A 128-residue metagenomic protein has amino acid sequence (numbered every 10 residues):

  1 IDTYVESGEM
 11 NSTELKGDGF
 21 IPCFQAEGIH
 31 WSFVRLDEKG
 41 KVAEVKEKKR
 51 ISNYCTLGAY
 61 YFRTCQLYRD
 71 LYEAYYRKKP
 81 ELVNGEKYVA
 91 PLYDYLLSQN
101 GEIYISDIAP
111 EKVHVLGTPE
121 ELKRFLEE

Functional and structural regions predicted by a protein language model:
I1-F33, E38: Conserved beta-loop-beta/alpha segment of the NTase-like Rossmann-fold superfamily that binds/positions NTPs
V42-H114, E120-K123, E127-E128: Catalytic-core segments of class I nucleotidyltransferases/pyrophosphorylases that form NMP-activated intermediates
